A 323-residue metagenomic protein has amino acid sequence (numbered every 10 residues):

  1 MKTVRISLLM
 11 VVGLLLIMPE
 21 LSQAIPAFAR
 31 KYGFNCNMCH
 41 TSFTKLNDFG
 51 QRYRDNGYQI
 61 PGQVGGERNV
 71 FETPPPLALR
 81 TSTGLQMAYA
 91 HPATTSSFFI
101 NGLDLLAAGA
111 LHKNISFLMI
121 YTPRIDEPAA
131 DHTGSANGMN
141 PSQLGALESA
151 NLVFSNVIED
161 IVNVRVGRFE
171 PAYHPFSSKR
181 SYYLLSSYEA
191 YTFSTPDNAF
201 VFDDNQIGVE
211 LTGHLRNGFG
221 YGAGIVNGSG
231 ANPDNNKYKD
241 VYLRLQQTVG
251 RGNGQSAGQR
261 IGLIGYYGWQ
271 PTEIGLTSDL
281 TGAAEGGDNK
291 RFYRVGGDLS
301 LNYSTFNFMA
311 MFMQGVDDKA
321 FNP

Functional and structural regions predicted by a protein language model:
M1-L8: Bacterial N-terminal signal peptides that target proteins for export
L14-S22: C-terminal segment of classical bacterial N-terminal signal peptides
I25-N35: Sequence/structural segment immediately N-terminal to covalent heme-attachment motifs in c-type and related
G33-F43: The canonical Cys-X-X-Cys-His
T44-N47, T73-M87, P92-G230, K237-Y242 (+2 more regions): Outer membrane beta-barrel
F49-Q63: Short cysteine/histidine-rich metal-coordination sites, predominantly Zn2+-binding motifs
G222-N232, E273-T281: Active-site-proximal beta-alpha loop/turn segments in soluble metabolic enzymes
Q247, G254-P323: Detector for outer-membrane/organellar transmembrane beta-barrel domains, recognizing the amphipathic beta-strand
